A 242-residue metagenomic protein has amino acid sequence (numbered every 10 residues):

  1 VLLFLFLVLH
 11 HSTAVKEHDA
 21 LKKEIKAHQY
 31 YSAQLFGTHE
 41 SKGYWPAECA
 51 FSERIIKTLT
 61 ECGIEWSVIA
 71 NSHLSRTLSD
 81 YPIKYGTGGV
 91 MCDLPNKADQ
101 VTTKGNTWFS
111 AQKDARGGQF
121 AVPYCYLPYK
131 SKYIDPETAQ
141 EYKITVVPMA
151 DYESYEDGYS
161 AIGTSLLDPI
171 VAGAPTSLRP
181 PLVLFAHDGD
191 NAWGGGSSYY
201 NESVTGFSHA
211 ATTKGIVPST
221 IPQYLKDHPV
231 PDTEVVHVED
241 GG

Functional and structural regions predicted by a protein language model:
V1-E48, Y142-D157, P180-A186: Metal-dependent polysaccharide deacetylase catalytic core of the NodB/CE4 family, i.e., the active-site-bearing domain
L7-L9, G43-S52, S72-H73, P222-L225: Short, solvent-exposed turn/loop segments enriched in Gly/Ser/Thr/Pro and often Arg
T13-K16, S75-K84, V230: Short, charged, surface-exposed secondary-structure boundary motifs
K22-S32, I56, V171, V204-S208: Generic structural signal for well-ordered alpha-helices, preferentially at hydrophobic/aromatic core positions
E53-R54, R76-L78, G194-G196: Extracytoplasmic/secreted cell-surface and envelope-processing proteins
E53-V68, Y200-K214: Short, surface-exposed basic-aromatic patches at helix termini and helix-loop junctions that form
E65-S79: His/Asp/Glu-enriched short active-site or ligand-binding loop at hydrolase and phosphoryl-transfer sites
I83-Y152, A161-G242: Active-site and substrate-binding clefts of carbohydrate-active enzymes
